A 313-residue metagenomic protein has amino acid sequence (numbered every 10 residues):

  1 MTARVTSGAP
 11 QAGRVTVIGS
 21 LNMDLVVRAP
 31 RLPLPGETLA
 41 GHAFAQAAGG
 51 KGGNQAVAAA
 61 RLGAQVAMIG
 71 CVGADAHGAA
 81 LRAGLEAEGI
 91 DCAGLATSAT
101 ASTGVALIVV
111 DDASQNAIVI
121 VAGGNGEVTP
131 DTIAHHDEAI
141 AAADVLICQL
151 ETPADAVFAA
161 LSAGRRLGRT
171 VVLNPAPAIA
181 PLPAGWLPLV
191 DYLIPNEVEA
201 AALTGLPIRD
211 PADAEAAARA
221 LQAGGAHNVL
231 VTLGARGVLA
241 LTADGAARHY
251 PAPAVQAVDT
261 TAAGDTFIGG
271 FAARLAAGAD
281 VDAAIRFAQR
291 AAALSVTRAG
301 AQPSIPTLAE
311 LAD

Functional and structural regions predicted by a protein language model:
M1-C71, A76-A87, Q256-V258: Glycine-rich phosphate/adenosyl-contacting loop at the front of the ribokinase-like
M1-V15, A180, A184, L189 (+1 more regions): Conserved phosphate-binding/catalytic region of the ribokinase-like
V57-Q65, V110, A273-G278: Alpha-helix C-terminal capping segments
C71, G94-S98, I108-L150: Conserved phosphate-binding/catalytic loop of the ribokinase/pfkB sugar-kinase fold
G84-T100: A glycine-rich helix N-cap at a beta->alpha junction
I133-H136, D144-A216, A235-V238: Conserved beta-alpha-beta core of the PfkB/ribokinase-like small-molecule kinase fold
